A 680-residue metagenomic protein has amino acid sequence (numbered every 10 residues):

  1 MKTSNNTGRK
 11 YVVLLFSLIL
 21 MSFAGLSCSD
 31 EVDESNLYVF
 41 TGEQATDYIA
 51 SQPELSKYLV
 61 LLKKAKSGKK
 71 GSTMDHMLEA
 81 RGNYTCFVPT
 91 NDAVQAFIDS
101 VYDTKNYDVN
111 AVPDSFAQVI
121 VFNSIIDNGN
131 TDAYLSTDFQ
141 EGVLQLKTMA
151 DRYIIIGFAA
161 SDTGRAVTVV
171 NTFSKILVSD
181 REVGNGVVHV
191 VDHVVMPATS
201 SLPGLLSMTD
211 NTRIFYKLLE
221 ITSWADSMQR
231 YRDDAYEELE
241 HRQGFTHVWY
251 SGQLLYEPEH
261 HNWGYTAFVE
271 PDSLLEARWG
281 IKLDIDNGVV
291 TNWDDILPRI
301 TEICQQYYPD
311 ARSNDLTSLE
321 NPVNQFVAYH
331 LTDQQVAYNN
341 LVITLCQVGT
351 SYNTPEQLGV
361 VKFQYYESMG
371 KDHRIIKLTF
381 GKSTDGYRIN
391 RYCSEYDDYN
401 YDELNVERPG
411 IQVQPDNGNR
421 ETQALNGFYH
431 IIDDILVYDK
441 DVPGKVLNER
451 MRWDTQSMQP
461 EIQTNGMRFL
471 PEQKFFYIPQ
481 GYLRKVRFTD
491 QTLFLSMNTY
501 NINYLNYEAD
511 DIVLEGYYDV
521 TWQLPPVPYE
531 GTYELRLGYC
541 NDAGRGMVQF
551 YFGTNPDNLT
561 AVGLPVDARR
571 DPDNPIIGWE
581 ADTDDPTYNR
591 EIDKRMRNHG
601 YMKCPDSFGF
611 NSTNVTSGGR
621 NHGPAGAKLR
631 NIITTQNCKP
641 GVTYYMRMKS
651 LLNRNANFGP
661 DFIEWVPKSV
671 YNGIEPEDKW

Functional and structural regions predicted by a protein language model:
M1-A45: Bacterial Sec-dependent N-terminal signal peptides
L26-W680: Mature, structured domains of secreted/extracytosolic soluble proteins
